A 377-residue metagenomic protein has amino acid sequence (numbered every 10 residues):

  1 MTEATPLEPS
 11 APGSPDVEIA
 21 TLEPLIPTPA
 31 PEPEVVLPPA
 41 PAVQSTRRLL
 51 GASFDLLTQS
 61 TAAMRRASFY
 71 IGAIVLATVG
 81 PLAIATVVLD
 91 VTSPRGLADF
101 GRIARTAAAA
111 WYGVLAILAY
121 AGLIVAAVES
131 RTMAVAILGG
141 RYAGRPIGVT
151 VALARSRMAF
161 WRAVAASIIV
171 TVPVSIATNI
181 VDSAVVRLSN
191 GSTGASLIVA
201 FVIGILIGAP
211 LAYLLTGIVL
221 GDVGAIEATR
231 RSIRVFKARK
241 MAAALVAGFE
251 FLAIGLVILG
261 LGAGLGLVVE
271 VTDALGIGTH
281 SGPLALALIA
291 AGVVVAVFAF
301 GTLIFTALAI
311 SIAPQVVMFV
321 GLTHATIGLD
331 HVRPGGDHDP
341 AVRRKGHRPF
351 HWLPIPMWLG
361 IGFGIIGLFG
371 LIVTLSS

Functional and structural regions predicted by a protein language model:
E3-P6, P15-P41, A52, L89-G101 (+6 more regions): Juxtamembrane transition segments at transmembrane-helix termini in multipass membrane proteins
P39, V43-S68, I103, G148-R157 (+1 more regions): A short amphipathic helical element positioned immediately N-terminal to and/or at the very start of a transmembrane
A63-L89, I168-T178, L245-G262: Hydrophobic alpha-helical transmembrane segments of multi-pass membrane transport/permease proteins
S68-A73, A121, V164, I168 (+8 more regions): Residue-level signature of the transmembrane alpha-helical core of multi-pass small-molecule transporters
A77-A116, A127: Short, glycine-/small- and polar/acidic-enriched structural segments that line small-molecule recognition paths
A108-A127, G194-G208, V295-I304: Alpha-helical transmembrane segments
Y112, A116, T150-V174, L197-F201: Alpha-helical membrane-spanning segments of integral membrane proteins, especially the hydrophobic core of TM bundles
S175-T178, V186-S196, I205-K240: Generic multipass alpha-helical transmembrane bundles of integral membrane proteins
